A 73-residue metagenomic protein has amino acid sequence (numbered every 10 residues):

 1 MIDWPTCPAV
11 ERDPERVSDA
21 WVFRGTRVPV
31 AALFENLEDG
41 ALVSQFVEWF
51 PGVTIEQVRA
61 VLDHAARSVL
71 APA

Functional and structural regions predicted by a protein language model:
I2-Q45: A short, structured beta-strand/loop element
V28-A73: Long, charge-rich, low-complexity alpha-helical segments
